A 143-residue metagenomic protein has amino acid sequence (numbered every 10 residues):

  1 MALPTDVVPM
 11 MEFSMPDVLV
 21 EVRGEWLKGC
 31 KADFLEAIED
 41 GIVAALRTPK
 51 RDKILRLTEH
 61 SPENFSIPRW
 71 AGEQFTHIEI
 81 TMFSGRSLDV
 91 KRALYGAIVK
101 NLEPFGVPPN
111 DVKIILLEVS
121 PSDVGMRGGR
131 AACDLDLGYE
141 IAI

Functional and structural regions predicted by a protein language model:
M1-S14: Short, Lys/Arg-enriched N-terminal segments with co-localized hydrophobic residues within the first ~10-30 amino acids
M11-I143: Interaction-mediating elements
